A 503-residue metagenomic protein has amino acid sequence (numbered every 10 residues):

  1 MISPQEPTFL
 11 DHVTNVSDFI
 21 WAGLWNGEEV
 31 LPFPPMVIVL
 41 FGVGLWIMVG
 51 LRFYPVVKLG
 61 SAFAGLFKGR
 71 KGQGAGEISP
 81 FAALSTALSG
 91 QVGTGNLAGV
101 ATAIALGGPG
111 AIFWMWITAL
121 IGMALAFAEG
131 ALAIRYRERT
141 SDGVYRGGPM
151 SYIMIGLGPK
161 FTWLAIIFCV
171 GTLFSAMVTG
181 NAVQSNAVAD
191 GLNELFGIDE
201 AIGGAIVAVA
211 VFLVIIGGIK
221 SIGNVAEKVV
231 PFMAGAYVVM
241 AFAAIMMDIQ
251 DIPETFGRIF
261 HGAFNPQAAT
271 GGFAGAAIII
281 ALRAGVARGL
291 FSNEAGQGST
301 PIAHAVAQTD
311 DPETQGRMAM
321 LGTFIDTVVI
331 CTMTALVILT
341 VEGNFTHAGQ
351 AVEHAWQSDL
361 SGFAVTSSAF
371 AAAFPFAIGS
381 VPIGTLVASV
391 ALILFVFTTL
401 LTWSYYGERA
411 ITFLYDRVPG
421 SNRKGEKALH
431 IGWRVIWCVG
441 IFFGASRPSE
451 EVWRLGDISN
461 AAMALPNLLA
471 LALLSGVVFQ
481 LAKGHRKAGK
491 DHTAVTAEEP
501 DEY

Functional and structural regions predicted by a protein language model:
M1-T94, A105-A111, G122, A464 (+1 more regions): N-terminal alpha-helical transmembrane segments of multi-pass membrane transport and channel/translocase proteins
V39-V43, I47-F63, F168, S185-L192 (+5 more regions): Membrane-interface loop-to-helix entry segments
I47-M48, S89, T118-G143, M150 (+4 more regions): Helix-loop-helix module between adjacent transmembrane segments
G50-P55, N96-V100, V178-V188, V211-V225 (+5 more regions): Transmembrane helix-loop junctions in multi-pass membrane proteins
F53-P80, G99-I104, G108-I112, A124-G158 (+3 more regions): Flexible loop linkers connecting adjacent transmembrane helices in multi-pass alpha-helical membrane transporters
Q73-L106, L132-R135, S141-M150, M154 (+2 more regions): Alpha-helical membrane segments and immediately flanking helix-loop junctions that form or couple to the substrate/ion
I121-E129, A205-I219, V230-Q250, R283 (+3 more regions): Selective recognition of specific alpha-helical transmembrane segments in multi-pass small-molecule
F127-R137, F242-R258, P266, T270-G272 (+3 more regions): Extracellular/periplasmic helix-exit of transmembrane alpha-helices
